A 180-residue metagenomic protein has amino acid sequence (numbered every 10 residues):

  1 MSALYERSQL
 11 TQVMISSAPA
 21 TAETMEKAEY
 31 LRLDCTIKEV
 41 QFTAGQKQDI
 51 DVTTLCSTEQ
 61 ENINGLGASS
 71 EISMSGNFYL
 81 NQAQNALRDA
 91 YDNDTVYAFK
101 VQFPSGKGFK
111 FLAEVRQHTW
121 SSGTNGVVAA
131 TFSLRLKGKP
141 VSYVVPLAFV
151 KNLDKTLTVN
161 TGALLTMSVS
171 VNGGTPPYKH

Functional and structural regions predicted by a protein language model:
M1-S75, L112, R116-V128, S133: Solvent-exposed edge beta-strands and adjacent loop segments that serve as assembly or binding interfaces
Y79-R116: Short, acidic/charged, Gly/Pro-enriched secondary-structure junctions
K137-S142: Hydrophobic lipid-interacting interfaces of membrane-associated proteins
P146-D154: Proline-enriched interdomain boundary motifs that mark the N-terminal boundary and often initiate the first structured
K155-A163: Short, solvent-exposed loop/linker segments at the N-terminal edge of repeated beta-sheet extracellular domains
T161, N172-G174: Short glycine/proline-centered coil/turn motifs in the loop regions of extracellular beta-sandwich domains
M167-V171: Aromatic/hydrophobic beta-strand junction motif of beta-rich domains
G174-H180: Solvent-exposed loop segments of extracellular immunoglobulin-like
